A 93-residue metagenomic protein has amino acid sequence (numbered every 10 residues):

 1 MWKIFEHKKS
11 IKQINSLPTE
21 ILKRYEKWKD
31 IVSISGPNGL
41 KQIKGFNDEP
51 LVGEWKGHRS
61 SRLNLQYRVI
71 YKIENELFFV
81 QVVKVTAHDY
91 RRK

Functional and structural regions predicted by a protein language model:
M1, I11-S16, E20-L22, S61-K93: Enriched for short, Lys/Arg-rich terminal
I4-K8: PIN/NYN-family metal-dependent endoribonuclease catalytic core
K9-I43: N-terminal first-folded block
I34-R62: A short, surface-exposed loop/turn module that caps and links secondary-structure elements
